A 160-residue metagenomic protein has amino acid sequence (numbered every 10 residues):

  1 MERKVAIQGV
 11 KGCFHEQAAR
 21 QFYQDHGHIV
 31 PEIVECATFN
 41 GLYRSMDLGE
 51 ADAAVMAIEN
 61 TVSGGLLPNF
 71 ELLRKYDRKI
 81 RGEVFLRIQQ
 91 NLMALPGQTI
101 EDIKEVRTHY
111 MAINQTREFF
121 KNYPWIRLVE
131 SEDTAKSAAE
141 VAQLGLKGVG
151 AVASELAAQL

Functional and structural regions predicted by a protein language model:
M1-L160: Domain-level signature for soluble enzymes in the chorismate/prephenate branch of the shikimate pathway
